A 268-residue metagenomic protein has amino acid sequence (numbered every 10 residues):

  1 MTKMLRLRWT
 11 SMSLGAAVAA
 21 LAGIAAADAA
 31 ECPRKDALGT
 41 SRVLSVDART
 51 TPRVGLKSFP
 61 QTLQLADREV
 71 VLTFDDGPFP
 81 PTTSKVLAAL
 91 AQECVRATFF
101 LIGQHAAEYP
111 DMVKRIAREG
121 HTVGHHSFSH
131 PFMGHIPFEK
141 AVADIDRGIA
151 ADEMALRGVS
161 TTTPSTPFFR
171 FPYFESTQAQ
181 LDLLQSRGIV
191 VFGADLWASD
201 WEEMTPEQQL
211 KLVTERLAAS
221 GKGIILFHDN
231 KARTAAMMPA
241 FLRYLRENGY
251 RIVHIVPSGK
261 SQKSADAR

Functional and structural regions predicted by a protein language model:
T2-L14: Bacterial N-terminal signal peptides that target proteins for export
S13-G23: Bacterial N-terminal signal peptides
A25-A29: Boundary at the C-terminal end of the N-terminal hydrophobic targeting segment
R34-I136, K140, R147-R157, P164-T166 (+4 more regions): Active-site beta->alpha N-cap acidic-glycine motif
T82, P131-G158, E175-G221, T234-M237: Alpha-helical scaffold elements lining the catalytic groove of polysaccharide deacetylases
I255-A267: Extracytoplasmic/periplasmic copper-protein system
